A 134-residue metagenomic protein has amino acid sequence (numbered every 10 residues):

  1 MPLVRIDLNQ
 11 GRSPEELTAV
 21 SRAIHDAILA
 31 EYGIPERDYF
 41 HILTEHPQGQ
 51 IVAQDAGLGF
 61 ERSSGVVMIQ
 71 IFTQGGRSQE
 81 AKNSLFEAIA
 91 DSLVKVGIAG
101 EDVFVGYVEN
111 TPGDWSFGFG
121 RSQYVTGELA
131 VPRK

Functional and structural regions predicted by a protein language model:
M1-K134: Interaction-mediating elements
